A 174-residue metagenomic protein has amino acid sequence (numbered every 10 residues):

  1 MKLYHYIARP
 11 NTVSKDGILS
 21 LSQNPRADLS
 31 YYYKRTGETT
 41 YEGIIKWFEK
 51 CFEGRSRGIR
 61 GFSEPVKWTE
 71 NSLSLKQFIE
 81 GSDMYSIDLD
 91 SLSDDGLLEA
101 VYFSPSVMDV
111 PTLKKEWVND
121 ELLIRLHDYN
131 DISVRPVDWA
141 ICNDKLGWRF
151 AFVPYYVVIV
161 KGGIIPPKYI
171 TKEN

Functional and structural regions predicted by a protein language model:
M1, Y6-V13, N71-S72, I87-S93 (+1 more regions): Short, flexible beta-strand-to-coil junctions
M1-I59: ADP-ribose/NAD+-binding catalytic cleft of ART/PARP-like enzymes
K2, V66, D83-Y85: A broad, low-specificity signal marking well-ordered, structured residues that form hydrophobic/aromatic
Y4-H5, E64, E173: Short low-polarity hydrophobic stretches
R35-T36, I45, C51, S72 (+3 more regions): Short, isolated positions within intrinsically disordered regulatory regions of eukaryotic proteins
R57-K67: A short, exposed loop/beta-hairpin motif centered on an aromatic-Gly-Thr core
W68-D83: Short active-site loop/helix that positions an aromatic residue
D83-N174: Active-site and NAD+-binding cores of ADP-ribose-processing enzymes
